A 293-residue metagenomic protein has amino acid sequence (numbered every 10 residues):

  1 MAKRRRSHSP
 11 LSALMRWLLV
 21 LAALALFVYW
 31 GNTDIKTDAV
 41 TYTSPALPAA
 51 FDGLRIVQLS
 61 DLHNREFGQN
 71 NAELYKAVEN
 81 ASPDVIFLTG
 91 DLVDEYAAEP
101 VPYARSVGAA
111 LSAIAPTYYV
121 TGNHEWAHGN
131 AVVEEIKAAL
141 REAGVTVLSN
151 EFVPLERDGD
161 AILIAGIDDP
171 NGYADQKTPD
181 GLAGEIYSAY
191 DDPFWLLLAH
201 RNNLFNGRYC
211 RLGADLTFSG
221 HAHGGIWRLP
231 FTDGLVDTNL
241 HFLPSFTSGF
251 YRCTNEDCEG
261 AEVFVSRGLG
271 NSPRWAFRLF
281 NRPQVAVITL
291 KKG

Functional and structural regions predicted by a protein language model:
M1-A50: N-terminal membrane-anchoring alpha-helices
D34-G68, P179-N202: Mobile, glycine- and charge-enriched loop segments and immediately flanking short secondary-structure elements within
T43-V57, V145-T146, F152-A165, Y190-D192 (+2 more regions): Beta-strand-turn-beta hairpins that frame and shape the catalytic cleft of phosphate-ester-processing enzymes
A50, L54-L148: Membrane-embedded segments
L59-N64, G90-L92, N123-E125, E151-F152 (+4 more regions): Active-site metal-binding loops of divalent metal-dependent hydrolases
D84-V85, Y118, V145-T146, I162 (+3 more regions): Short, Asp-centered acidic motifs that coordinate Mg2+ and/or phosphate in catalytic or ligand-binding sites
E134, A138-V145, R157-L198, F205-G207 (+1 more regions): Binuclear metal-dependent hydrolase catalytic cores centered on His/Asp/Glu-rich metal-binding motifs
N202-A286: Conserved beta-sheet core of the metallophosphoesterase superfamily
